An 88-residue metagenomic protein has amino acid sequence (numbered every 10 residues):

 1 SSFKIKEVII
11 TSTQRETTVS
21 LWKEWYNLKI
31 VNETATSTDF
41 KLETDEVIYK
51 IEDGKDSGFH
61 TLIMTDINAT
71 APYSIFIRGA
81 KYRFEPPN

Functional and structural regions predicted by a protein language model:
S1-N88: Glyoxalase I/VOC metalloenzyme domain signal
